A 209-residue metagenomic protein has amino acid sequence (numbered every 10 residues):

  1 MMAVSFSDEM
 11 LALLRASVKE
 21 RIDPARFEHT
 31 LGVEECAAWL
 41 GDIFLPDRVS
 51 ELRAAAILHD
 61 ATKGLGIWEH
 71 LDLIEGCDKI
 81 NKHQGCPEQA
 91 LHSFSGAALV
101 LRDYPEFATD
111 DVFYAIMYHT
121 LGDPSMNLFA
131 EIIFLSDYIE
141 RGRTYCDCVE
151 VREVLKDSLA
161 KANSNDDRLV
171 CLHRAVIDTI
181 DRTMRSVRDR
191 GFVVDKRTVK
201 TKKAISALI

Functional and structural regions predicted by a protein language model:
M2, F6-D23: Generic N-terminal amphipathic, Lys/Arg-enriched alpha-helix
A16-E20, A38, I43-L169: Divalent metal-dependent catalytic cores for phosphoryl transfer on phosphate-bearing substrates
H29: N-terminal glycine-rich anion-binding loops that anchor highly charged ligand groups
G32: Double-stranded DNA-binding cores of transcription factors and transposases
E35: Calmodulin-binding regulatory segments centered on IQ motifs and their flanking, Ser/Pro-rich intrinsically disordered
R141-I209: A structured, mid-to-C-terminal "fold-capping" secondary-structure block
